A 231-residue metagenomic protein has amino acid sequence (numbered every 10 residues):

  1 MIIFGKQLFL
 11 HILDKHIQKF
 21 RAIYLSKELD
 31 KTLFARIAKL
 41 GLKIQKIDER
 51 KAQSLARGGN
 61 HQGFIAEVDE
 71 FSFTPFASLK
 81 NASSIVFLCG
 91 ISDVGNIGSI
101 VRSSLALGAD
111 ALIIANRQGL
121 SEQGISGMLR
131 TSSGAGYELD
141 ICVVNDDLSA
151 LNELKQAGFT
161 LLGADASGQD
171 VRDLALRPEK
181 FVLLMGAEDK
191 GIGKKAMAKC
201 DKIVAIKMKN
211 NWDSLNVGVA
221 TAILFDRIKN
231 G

Functional and structural regions predicted by a protein language model:
M1-A77: N-terminal positively charged helical leader segments and presequences
F4, I44-D48, L139-S149, V204: Short acidic-hydrophobic, aromatic-tinged amphipathic segments that line or gate anion-handling sites
E28, E49-A52, R117-G119, E188-K190 (+1 more regions): Short, acidic/turn-prone active-site loops that include or flank metal/cofactor- and phosphate-binding residues
I47-D48, C89, A115-R117, N145 (+1 more regions): Short beta->alpha connector loops at strand-helix junctions that form conserved, small/polar/Pro-enriched
N81-G168: RNA substrate-binding interface of SAM-dependent RNA methyltransferases
A106, L129-A135, A198-G231: Structured adenosyl-cofactor binding patch, chiefly the S-adenosyl-L-methionine
L162-W212, N216: Active-site/ligand-binding-proximal alpha/beta "capping" segment
